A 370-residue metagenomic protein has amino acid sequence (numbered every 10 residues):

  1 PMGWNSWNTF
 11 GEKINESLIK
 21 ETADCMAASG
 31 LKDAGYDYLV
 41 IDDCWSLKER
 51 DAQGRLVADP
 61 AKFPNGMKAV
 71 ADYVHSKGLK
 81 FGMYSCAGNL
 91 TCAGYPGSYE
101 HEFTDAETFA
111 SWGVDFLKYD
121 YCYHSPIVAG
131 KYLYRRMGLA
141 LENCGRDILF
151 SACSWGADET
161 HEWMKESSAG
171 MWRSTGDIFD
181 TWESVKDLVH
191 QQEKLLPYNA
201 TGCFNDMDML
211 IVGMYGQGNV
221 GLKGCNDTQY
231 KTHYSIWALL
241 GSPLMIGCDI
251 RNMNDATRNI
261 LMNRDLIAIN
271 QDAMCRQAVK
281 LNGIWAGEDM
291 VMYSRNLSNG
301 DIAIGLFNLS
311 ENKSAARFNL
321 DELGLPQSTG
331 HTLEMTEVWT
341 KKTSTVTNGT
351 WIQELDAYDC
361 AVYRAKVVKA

Functional and structural regions predicted by a protein language model:
P1-S6, G35-D42, K80-S85, D115-D120 (+6 more regions): Structural recognition of the beta-strand scaffold that forms the well-ordered cores of secreted hydrolase catalytic
T22, M26-P126: Aromatic-lined carbohydrate-binding/catalytic grooves of carbohydrate-active enzymes
L79-Y95, E142-E159: Aromatic-lined carbohydrate-recognition surfaces of secreted/lumenal glycan-active proteins
H101-T104, Y132, E142-N143, L149-D249: Glycan-recognition surfaces
T232-G283: Catalytic cores of secreted or luminal carbohydrate-active enzymes
W237-L240, M245-G247, W285-Q327: Carbohydrate-binding surface patches
E322-T340: Solvent-exposed beta-hairpin/edge-strand motifs
V346-A370: C-terminal beta-strand-rich structural cap/linker in extracellular carbohydrate-active enzymes
